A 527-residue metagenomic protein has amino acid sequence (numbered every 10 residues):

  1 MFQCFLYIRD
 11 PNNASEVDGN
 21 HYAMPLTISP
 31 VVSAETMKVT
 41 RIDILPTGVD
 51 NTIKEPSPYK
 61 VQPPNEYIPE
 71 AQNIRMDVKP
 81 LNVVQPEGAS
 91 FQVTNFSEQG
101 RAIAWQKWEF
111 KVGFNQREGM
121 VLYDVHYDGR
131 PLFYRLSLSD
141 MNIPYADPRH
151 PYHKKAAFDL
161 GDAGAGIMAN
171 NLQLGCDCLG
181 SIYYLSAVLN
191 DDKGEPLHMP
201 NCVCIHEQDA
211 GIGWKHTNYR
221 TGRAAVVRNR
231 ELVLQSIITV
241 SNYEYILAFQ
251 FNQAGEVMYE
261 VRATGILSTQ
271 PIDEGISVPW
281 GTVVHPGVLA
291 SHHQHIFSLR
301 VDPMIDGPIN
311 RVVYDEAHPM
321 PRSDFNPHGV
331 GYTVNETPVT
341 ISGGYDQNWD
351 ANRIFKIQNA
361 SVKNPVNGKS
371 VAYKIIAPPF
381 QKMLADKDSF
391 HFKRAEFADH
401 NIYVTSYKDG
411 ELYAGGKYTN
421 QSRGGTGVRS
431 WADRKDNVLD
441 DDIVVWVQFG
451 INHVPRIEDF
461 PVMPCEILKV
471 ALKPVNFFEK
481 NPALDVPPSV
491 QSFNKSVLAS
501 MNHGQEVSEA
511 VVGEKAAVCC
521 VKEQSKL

Functional and structural regions predicted by a protein language model:
M1-F2: Noncatalytic N-terminal accessory/assembly modules of large enzymes
Y7-A254, R262, I266-G275, T282-L527: Extended effector regions of multi-domain proteins
